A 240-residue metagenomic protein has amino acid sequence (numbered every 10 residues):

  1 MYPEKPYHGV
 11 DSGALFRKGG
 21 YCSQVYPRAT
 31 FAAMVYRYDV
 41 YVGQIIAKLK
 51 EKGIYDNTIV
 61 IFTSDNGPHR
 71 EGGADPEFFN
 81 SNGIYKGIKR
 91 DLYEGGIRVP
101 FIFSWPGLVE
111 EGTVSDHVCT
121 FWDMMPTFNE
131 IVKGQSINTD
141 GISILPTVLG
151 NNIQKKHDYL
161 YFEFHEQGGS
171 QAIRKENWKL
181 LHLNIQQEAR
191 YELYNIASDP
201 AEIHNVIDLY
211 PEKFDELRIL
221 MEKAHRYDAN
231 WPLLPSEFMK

Functional and structural regions predicted by a protein language model:
M1-M125, N129-T139, H182-A189, A197-I203 (+3 more regions): Active-site-proximal cap/lid insertion segments
S143-P146, L217: Short, well-structured alpha-helical segments that form the helix of a local strand-helix-strand
L149-K156: Basic phosphate/pyrophosphate-binding loop/patch that engages nucleotide-derived ligands
D158-F162: WW-domain-binding short linear motifs
H165-Q167: Residues that act as N-cap/strand-start positions at coil-to-secondary-structure junctions
G169-K175, K179-N184: Short, surface-exposed beta-strand/loop micro-motifs that present aromatic residues
